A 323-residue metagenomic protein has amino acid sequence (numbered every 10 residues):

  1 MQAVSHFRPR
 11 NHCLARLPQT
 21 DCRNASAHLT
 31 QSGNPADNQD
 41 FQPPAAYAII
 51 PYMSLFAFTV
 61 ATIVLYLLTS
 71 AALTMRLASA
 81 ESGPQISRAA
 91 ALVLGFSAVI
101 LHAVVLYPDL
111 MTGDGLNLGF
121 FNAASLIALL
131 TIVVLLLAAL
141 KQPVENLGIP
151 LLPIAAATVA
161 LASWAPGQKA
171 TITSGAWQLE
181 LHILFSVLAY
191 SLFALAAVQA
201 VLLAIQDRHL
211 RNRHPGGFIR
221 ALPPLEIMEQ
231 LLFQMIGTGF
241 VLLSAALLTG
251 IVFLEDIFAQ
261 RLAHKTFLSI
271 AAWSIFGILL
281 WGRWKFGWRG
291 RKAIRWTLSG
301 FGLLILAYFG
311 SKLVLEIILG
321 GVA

Functional and structural regions predicted by a protein language model:
Y47-L67, A189-F193: Hydrophobic transmembrane alpha-helical segments in integral membrane proteins
A57-L65, L116-A128, L262-A272: Structural signature of hydrophobic alpha-helical transmembrane segments
T59-E81: N-terminal signal-anchor/start-transfer transmembrane helix
I86-L92, F121-N122, E145-A156, A293-S299: Cytoplasmic-side transmembrane-helix entry/capping segments in multi-pass membrane proteins
L94-D109, A160-S163: A generic, lipid-embedded transmembrane alpha helix
A139-L188: Hydrophobic alpha-helical segments and helix pairs
G282-L303: Interfacial loop-to-transmembrane junctions
F309-A323: Juxtamembrane boundary at the C-terminal end of a transmembrane helix
